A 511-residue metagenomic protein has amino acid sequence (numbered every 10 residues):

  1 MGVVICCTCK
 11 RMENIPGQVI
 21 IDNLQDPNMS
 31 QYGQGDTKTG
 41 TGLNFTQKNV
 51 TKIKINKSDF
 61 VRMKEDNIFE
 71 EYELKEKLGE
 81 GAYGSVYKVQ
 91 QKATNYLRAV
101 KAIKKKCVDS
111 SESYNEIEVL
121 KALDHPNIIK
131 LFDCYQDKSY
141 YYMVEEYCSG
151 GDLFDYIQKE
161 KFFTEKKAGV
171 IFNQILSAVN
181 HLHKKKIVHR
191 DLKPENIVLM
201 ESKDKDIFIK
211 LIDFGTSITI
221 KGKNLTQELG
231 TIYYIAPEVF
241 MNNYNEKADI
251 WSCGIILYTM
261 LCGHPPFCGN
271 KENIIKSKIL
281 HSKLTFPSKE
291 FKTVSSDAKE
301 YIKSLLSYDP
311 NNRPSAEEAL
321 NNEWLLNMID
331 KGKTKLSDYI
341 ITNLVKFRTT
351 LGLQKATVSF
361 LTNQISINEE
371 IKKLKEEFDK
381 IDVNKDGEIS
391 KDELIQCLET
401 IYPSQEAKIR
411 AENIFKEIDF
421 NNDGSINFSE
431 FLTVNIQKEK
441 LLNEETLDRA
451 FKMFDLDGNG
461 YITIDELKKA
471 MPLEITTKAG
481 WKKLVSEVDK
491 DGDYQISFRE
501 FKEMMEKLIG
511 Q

Functional and structural regions predicted by a protein language model:
S85: Conserved N-lobe ATP-binding subsite of Hanks-type protein kinase domains, especially the beta3 VAIK lysine
L97, A102-L123: Conserved N-lobe beta3->alphaC-helix segment of eukaryotic protein kinase catalytic domains
C134: Activation-segment/catalytic-loop signature of the eukaryotic protein kinase fold
S139-D152: Conserved short submotifs of the Hanks-type protein kinase catalytic core that shape the nucleotide-binding pocket
I171-F172: Activation segment signature within eukaryotic-like protein kinase domains
D249: Conserved catalytic-loop aspartate of Hanks-type protein kinases
V358-S359, I389-P403, N427-K438, T463-I475 (+1 more regions): Amphipathic regulatory helices of Ca2+-sensor modules
